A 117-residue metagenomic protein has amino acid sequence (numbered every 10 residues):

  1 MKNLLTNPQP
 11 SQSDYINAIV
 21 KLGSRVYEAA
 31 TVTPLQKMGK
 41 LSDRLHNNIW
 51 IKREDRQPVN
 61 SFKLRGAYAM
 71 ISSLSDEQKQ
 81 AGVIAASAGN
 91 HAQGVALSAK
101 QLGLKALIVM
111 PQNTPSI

Functional and structural regions predicted by a protein language model:
M1-I117: PLP-dependent amino-acid enzyme catalytic core
